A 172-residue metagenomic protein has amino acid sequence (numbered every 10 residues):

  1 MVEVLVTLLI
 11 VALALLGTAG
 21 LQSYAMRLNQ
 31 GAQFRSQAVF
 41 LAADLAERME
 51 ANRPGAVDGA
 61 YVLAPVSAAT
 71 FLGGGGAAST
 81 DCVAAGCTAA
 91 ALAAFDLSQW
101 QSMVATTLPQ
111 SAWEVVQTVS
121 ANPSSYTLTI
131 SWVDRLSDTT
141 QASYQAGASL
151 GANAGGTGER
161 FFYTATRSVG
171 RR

Functional and structural regions predicted by a protein language model:
V2-A43: Aliphatic-rich helix starts adjacent to a transmembrane/signal segment
L5, Q33-R172: Flexible, low-complexity segments enriched in proline/glycine/serine and punctuated by aromatic residues
